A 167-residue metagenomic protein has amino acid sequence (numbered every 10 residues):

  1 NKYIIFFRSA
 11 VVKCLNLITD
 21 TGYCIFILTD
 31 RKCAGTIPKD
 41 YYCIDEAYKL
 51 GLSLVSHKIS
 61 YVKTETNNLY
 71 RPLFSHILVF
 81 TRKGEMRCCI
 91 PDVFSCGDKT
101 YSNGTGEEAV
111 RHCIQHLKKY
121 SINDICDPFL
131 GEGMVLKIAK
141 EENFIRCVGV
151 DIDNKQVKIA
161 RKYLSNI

Functional and structural regions predicted by a protein language model:
N1-I167: Class I S-adenosyl-L-methionine-dependent methyltransferase catalytic core
